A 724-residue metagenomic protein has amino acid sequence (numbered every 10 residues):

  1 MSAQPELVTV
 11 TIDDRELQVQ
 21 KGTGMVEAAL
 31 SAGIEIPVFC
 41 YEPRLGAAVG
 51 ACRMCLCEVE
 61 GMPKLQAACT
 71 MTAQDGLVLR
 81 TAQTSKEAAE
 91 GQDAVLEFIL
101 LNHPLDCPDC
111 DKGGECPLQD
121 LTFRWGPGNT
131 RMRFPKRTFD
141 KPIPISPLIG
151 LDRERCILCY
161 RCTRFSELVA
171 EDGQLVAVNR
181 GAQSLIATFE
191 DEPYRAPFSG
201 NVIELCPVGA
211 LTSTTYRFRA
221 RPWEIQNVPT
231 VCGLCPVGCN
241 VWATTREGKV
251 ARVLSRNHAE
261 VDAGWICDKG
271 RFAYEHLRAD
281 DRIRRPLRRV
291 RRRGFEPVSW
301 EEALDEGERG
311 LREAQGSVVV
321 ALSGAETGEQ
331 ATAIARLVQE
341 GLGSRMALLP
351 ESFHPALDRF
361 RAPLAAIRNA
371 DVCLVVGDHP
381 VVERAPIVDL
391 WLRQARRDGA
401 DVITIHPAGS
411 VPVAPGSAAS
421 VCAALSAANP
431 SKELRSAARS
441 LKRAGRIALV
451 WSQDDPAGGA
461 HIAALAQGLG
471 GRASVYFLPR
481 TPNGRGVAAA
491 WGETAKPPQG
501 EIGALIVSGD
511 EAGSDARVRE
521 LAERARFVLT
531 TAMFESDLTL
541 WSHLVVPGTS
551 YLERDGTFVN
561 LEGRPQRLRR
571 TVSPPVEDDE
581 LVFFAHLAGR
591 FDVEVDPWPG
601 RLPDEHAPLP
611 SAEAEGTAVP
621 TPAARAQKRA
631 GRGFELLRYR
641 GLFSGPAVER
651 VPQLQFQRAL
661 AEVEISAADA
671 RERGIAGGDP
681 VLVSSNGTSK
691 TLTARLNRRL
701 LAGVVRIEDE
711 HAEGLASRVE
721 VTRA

Functional and structural regions predicted by a protein language model:
M1-G24, L30, E42, E58-M62 (+7 more regions): N-terminal export/assembly segments and adjacent metallocofactor-ligating motifs of anaerobic energy-metabolism
I12, S317-G324, C373-V375, I447-S452 (+2 more regions): Short hydrophobic beta-strand segments
A32-I34: LysM (lysin motif) carbohydrate-binding repeats in extracellular/periplasmic proteins that recognize
I36-V38, L45, G50: Charged, low-complexity terminal tails
Y41-R44, A335, N369-V375, V381-R397 (+6 more regions): A cross-kingdom feature strongest in bacterial/archaeal respiratory oxidoreductases
C55-C57, T530: Glycine-rich beta-alpha loop elements in corrinoid/cobalamin-binding modules across cobalamin-dependent enzymes
L364-A366, A437, P497-P498: Short amphipathic alpha-helix with an adjacent loop that forms part of the alpha/beta core around
G445-Q499, L637: A glycine-rich, hydrophobic/aromatic-adjacent loop/helix-cap motif
